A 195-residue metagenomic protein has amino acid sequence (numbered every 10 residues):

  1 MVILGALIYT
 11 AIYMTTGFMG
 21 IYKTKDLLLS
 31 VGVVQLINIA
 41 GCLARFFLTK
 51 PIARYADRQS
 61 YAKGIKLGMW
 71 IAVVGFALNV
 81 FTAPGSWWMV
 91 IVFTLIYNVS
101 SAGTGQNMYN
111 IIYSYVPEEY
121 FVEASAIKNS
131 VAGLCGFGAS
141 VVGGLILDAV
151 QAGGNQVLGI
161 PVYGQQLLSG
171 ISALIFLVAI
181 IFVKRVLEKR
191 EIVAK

Functional and structural regions predicted by a protein language model:
M1-T16, L95: Pair of pore-lining "gating" transmembrane helices in MFS-fold secondary transporters
G17-V34: Short amphipathic helix-loop junctions that connect adjacent transmembrane helices in Major Facilitator Superfamily/SLC
F47-Y61, L147: Helix-to-loop junctions at the C-terminal end of transmembrane segments in multipass secondary transporters
W70-G85: C-terminal ends and interior cores of transmembrane alpha-helices in multi-pass membrane transporters/permeases
W88-T104: Hydrophobic core of transmembrane alpha-helices in multi-pass small-molecule transporters, especially MFS/SLC-type
G103-P117: Intracellular juxtamembrane helix-capping segments at the cytosolic ends of symmetry-related transmembrane helices
L147-L174: A membrane-interface helix-boundary motif in multi-pass transporters
Q165-K195: Multi-pass alpha-helical transporter architecture, strongest for 12-TM Major Facilitator/SLC carriers used
